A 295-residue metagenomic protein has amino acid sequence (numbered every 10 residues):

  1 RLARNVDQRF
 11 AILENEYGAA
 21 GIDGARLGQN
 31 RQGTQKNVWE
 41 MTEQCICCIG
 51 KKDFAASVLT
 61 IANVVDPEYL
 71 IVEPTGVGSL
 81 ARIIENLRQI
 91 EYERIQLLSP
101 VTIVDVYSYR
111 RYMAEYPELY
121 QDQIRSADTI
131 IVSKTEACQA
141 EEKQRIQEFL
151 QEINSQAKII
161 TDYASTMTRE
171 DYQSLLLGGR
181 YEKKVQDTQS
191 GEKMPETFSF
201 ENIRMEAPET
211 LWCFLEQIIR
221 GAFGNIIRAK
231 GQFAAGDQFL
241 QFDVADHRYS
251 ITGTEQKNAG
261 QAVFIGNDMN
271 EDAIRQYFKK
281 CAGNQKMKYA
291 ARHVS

Functional and structural regions predicted by a protein language model:
L2-Y112: Nucleotide-state-sensitive switch-loop elements of NTP-binding domains
L80, M113, Q139-K143: Alpha-helix N-cap/helix-start motif
E115-E118: Charged helix-capping and loop-helix junction motifs
D122-N258, N267-S295: C-terminal accessory "lid"/substrate-recognition subdomains
F264: Flexible loop/N-cap segments at domain edges
